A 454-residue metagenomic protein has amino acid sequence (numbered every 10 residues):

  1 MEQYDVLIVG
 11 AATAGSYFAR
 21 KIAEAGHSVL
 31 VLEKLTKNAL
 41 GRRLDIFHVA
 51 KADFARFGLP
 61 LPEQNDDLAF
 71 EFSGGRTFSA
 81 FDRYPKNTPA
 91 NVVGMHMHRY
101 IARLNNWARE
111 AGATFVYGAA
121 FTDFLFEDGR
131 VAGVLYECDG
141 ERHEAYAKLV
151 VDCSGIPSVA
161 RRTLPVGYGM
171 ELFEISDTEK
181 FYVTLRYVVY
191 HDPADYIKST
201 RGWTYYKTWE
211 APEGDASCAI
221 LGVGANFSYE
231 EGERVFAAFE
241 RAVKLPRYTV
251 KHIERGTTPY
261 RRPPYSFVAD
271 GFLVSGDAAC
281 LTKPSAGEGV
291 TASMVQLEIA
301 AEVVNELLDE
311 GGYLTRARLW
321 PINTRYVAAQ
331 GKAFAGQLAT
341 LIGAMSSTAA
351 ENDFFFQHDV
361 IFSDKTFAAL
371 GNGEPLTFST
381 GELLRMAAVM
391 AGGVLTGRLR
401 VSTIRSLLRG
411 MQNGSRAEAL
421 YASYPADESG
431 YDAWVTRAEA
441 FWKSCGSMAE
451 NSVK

Functional and structural regions predicted by a protein language model:
E2-V31: N-terminal Rossmann-like FAD-binding beta1-loop-alpha1 element of flavoenzymes
A11, E110-L245, C280: Predominantly flavin-linked oxidoreductase catalytic cores and closely associated redox partners
A14, K37, P157: Conserved Rossmann-like nucleotide-cofactor binding loop
K21, K34-R76: N-terminal FAD cofactor-binding segment of flavoenzymes
N87-N106, N226-R234: Short beta-strand to alpha-helix junction loop
F121, F227-D309, Y313-A329, F334: FAD/FMN-dependent oxidoreductases across multiple families
R201-P263, A269-D270, T403-V453: Mobile, glycine/GP-rich and aromatic-enriched active-site lid/loop segments adjacent to catalytic centers
N305-K454: C-terminal helical "tail/cap" subdomain of flavin- and related membrane-associated enzymes
